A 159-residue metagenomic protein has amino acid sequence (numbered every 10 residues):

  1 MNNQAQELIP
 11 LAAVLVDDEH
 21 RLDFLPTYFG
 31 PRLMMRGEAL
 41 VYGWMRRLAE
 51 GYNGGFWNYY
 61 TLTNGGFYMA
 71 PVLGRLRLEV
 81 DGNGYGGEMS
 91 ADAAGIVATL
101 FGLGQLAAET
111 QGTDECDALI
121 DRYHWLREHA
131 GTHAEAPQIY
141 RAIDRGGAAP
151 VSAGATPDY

Functional and structural regions predicted by a protein language model:
M1-L48: Terminal domain-start segments
M1-N3, A98-Y159: Acidic, proline/glycine-rich low-complexity IDRs
I9-L11, T27-P31, V80-G84, Q105-T110: Charged, low-complexity surface segments at secondary-structure and domain boundaries
V16, R32, R36, G43 (+2 more regions): Alpha-helix boundary/N-cap detector
R21, N53-F56, A93-T99: Short runs of predominantly hydrophobic/aromatic residues within well-ordered alpha helices that form helix-helix
R32-R75: Amphipathic, interaction-prone secondary-structure segments
G65-I96: Intrinsically disordered, low-complexity regulatory segments enriched in Ser/Thr/Pro and charged residues
